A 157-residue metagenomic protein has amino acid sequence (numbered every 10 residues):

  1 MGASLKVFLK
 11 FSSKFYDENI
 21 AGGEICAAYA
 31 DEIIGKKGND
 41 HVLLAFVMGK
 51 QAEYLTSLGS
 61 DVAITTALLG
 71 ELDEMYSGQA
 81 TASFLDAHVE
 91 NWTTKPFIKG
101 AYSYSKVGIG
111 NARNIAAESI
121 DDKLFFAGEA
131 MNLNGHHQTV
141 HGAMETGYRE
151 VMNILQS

Functional and structural regions predicted by a protein language model:
M1-E18: Central beta-strand plus flanking loop segment that forms part of the substrate or channel wall within the catalytic
A3, N19-S157: Conserved flavin/dinucleotide-binding core of flavoenzymes
